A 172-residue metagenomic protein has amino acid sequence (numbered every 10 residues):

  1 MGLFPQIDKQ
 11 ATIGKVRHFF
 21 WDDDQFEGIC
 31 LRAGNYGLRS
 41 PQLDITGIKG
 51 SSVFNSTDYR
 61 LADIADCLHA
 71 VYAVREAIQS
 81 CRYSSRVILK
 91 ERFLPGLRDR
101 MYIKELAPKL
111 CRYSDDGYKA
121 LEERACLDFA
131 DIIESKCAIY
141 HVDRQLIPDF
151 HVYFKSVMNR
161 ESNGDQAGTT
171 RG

Functional and structural regions predicted by a protein language model:
M1-S80, K104, C111-R112, D131-G172: N-terminal interaction/assembly modules
I88-L89: A short pre-motif secondary-structure segment
P95-G117: Helix-turn-helix DNA-binding module
G117-K136: DNA major-groove recognition helices of helix-turn-helix
